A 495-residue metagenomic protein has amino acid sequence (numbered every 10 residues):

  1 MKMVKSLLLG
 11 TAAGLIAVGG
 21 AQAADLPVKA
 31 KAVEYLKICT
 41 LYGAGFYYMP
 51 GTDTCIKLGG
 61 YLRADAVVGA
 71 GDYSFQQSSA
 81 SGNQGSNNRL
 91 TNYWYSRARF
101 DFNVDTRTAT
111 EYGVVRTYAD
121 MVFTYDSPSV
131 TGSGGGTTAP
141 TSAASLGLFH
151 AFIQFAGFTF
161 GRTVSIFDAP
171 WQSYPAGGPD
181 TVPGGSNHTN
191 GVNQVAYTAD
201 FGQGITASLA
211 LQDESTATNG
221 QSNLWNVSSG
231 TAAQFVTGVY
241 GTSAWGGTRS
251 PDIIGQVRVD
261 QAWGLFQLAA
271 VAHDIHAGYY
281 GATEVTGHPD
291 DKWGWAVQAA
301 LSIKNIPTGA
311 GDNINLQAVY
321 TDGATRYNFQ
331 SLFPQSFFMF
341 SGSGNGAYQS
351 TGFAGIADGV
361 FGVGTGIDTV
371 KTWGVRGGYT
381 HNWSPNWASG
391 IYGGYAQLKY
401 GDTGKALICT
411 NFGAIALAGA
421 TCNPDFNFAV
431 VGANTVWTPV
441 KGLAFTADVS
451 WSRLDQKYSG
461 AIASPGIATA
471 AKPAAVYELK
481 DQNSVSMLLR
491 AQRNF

Functional and structural regions predicted by a protein language model:
M1-D65, A70, F75: N-terminal periplasmic/intermembrane-space "pro-region" immediately following the signal or transit peptide
V4, G19-A21, D481-F495: Outer-membrane beta-barrel "beta-signal"
L41, C55, Y95-D101, L148-H150 (+6 more regions): Transmembrane beta-barrel architecture of outer-membrane proteins
G45-V68, S78-A80, G85-W225, G230 (+5 more regions): Outer membrane beta-barrel
Y48, N88-N92, T141, P183-G185 (+8 more regions): Outer-membrane beta-barrel proteins
G71-Q77, S129-A143, P170-P179, N219-S243 (+5 more regions): Outer-membrane beta-barrel translocator domains and adjoining extracellular loop/strand segments of Gram-negative
A262-V431: Detector for outer-membrane/organellar transmembrane beta-barrel domains, recognizing the amphipathic beta-strand
A461-R490: C-terminal beta-signal and terminal closure region of outer-membrane beta-barrel proteins
